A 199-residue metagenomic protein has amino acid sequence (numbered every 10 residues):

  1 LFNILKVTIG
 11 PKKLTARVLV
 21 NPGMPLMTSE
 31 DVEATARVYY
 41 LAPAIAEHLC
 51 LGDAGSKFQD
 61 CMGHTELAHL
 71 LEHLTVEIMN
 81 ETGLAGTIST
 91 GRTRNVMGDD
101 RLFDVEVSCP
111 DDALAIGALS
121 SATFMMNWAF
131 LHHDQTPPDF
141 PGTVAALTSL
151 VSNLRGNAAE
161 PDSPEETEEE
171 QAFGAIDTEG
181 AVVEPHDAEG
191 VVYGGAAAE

Functional and structural regions predicted by a protein language model:
L1-G83, F173-A175, E179-E199: His/Glu-rich zincin catalytic helix
D53, I88, R92, M126 (+3 more regions): Short, surface-exposed, charged/polar-biased interaction segments
G55-M62, D111, V144-N153: Noncatalytic linker/hinge segments flanking ATPase motor cores
G63, D111, H132-T136: Alpha-helix initiation/capping motif
T75, M79, M126-D134: Structural signal for hydrophobic packing residues in well-ordered secondary-structure cores of soluble enzyme domains
M79, G83-M126: M16 family metallopeptidases and their MPP-like homologs
A129-R155: Acidic/histidine-enriched alpha-helical segments
A145-A172: Short, low-order "capping/linker" segments at domain edges
